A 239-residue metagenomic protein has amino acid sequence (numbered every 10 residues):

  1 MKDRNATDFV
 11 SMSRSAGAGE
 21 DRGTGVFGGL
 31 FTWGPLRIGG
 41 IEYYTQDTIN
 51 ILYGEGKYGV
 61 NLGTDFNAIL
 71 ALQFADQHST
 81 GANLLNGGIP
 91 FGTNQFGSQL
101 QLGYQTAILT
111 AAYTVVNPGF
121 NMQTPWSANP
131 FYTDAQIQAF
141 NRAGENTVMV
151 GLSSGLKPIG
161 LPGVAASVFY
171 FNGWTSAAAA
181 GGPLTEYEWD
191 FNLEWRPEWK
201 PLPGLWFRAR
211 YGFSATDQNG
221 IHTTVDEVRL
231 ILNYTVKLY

Functional and structural regions predicted by a protein language model:
M1-T24, D65-A139, A143, A209-L230: Outer-membrane beta-barrel translocator/channel fold
G19-D21, Y43-Y53, R142-N146, W174-Y187 (+1 more regions): Solvent-exposed loop/turn segments connecting transmembrane beta-strands in outer-membrane beta-barrel proteins
F27, P35-Q46, A68-H78, A166-W174 (+1 more regions): Transmembrane beta-strand segments that form the barrel wall of outer-membrane beta-barrel proteins
F27, V150, F191-L193, P197 (+1 more regions): Outer-membrane beta-barrel "beta-signal"
L30-T32, I41, K57-G59, Q99-G103 (+3 more regions): Transmembrane beta-barrel domains of outer membrane proteins
F31-P35, N61-I69, K157-V164, E198-F207 (+1 more regions): Short loop/turn motifs that connect adjacent beta-strands in outer-membrane beta-barrel proteins
I38-G40, G56, L70-L72, L100 (+6 more regions): Membrane-embedded beta-strand positions of outer-membrane beta-barrel proteins
T106-G182, E188-R196: C-terminal structural cap/anchor segments
